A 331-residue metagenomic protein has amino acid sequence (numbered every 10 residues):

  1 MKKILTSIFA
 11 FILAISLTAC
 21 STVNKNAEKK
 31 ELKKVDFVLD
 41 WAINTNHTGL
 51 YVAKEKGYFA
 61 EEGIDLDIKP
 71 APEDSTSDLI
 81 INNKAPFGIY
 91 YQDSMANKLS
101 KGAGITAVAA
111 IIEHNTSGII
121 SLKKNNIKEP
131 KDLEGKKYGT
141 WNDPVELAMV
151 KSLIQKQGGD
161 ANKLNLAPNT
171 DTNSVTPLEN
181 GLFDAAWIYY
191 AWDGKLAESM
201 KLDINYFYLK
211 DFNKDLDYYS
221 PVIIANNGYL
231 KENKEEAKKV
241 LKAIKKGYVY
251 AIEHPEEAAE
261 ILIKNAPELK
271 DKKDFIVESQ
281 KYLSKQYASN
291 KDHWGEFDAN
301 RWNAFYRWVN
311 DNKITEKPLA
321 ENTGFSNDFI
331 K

Functional and structural regions predicted by a protein language model:
M1-K34, K331: Short, low-complexity disordered leader/linker segments with a strong preference for bacterial N-terminal type II
K29-T170, V175-N180, D184-A191, F207 (+1 more regions): Short, glycine-/small- and polar/acidic-enriched structural segments that line small-molecule recognition paths
K54-E55, A60, L99, Q155 (+4 more regions): Short polybasic/polar patches that bind polyanions
E62, A107, A259-I261, K317-L319: Short, hydrophobic secondary-structure boundary micro-motifs
D93-S94, N173-A266: Pocket-lining segment of extracytoplasmic ligand-binding domains
A161-N165, E268-S279, E316-T323: Short, surface-exposed acidic
K231-N312: Secondary-structure end/capping motifs
W302-K331: Conserved C-terminal helix/tail region of periplasmic/extracytoplasmic solute-binding proteins
